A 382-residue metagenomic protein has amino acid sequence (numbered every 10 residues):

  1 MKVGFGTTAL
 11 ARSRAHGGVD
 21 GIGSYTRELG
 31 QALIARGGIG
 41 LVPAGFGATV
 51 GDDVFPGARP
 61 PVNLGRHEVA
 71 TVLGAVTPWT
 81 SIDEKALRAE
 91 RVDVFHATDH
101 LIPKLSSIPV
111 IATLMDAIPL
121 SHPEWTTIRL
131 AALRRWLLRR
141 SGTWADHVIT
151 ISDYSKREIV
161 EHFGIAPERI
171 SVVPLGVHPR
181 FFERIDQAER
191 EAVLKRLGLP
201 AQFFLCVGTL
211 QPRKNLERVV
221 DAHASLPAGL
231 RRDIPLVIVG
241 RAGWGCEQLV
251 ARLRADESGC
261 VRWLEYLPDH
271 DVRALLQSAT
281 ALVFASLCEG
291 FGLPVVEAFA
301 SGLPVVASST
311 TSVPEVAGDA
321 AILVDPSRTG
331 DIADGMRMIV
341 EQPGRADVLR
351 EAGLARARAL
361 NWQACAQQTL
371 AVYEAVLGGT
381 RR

Functional and structural regions predicted by a protein language model:
M1-R382: Carbohydrate transferase catalytic cores enriched for Leloir-type hexosyltransferases
